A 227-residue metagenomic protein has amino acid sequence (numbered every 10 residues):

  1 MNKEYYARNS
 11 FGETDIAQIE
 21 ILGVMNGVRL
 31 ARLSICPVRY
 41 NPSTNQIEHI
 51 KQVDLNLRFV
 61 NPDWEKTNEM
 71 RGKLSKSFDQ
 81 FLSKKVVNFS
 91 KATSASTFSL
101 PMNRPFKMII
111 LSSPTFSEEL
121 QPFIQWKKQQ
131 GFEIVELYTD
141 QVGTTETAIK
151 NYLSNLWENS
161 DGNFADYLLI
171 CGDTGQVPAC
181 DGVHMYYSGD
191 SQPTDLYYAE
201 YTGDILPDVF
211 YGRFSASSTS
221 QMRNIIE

Functional and structural regions predicted by a protein language model:
M1-K107, S112, Q125-Q129, T145-E227: Structured catalytic cores of large enzymes
P114-F116: Short glycine-enriched loops at secondary-structure junctions
E118, K128-F132: Subunit-assembly interface segments of extracellular/virion macromolecular structures
L120-I124: Short, highly selective alpha-helical patches that border small-molecule cofactor pockets in redox/cofactor-processing
E133-Y138, L169: Short hydrophobic alpha-helical runs that function as membrane-insertion/retention elements
L137-E146: Short beta->alpha junction loops
